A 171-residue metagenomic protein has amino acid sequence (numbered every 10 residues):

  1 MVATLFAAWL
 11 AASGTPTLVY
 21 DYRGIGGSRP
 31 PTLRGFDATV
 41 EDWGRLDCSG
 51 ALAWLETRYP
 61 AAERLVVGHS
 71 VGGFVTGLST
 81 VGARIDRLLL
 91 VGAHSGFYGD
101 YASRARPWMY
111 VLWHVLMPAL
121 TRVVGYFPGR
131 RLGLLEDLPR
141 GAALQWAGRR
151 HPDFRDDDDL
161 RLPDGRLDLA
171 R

Functional and structural regions predicted by a protein language model:
V2-P31: Conserved alpha/beta-hydrolase
D37-R58: Alpha/beta-hydrolase active-site loop
W43, S70-G73: Active-site loop->helix "elbow" adjoining a glycine-rich segment at hydrolase catalytic centers
Y59-S70: Alpha/beta-hydrolase fold nucleophile elbow
G73, L89-G99: Active-site nucleophile loop of the alpha/beta-hydrolase fold
V75-S79: Hydrolases whose catalytic domains are alpha/beta-hydrolase-1, hotdog thioesterase, or metallo-beta-lactamase-like
A105-A143, D157: Helix-rich cap/lid subdomain of alpha/beta-hydrolase
R131-R171: Serine-hydrolase catalytic core
